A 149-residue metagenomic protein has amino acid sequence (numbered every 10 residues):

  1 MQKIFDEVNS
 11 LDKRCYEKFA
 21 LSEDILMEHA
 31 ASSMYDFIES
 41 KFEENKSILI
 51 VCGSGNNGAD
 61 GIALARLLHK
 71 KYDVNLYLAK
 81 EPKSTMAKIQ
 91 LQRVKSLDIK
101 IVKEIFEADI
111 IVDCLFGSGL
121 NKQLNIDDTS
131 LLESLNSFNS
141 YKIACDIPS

Functional and structural regions predicted by a protein language model:
M1-N45: Positively charged, low-complexity intrinsically disordered leader regions
Q2-K3, F42-S149: Glycine-rich phosphate/dinucleotide-binding loop and adjoining beta-alpha-beta core of small-molecule
